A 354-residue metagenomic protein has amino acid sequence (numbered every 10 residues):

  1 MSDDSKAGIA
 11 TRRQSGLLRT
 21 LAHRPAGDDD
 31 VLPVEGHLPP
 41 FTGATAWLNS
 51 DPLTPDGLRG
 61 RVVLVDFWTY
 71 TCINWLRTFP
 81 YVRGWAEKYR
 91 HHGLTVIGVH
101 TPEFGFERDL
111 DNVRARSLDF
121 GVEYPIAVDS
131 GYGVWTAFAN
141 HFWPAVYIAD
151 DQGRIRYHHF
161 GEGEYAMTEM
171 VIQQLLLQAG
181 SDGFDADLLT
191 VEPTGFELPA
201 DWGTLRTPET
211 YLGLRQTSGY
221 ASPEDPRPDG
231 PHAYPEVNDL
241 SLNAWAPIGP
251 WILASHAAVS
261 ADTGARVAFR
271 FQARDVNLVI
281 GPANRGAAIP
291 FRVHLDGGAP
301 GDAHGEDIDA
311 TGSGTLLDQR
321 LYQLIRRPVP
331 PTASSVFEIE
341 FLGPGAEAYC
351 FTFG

Functional and structural regions predicted by a protein language model:
M1-L58, A166-G354: Non-globular targeting/processing and membrane-anchoring segments
P40, T95, E123-P125: Conserved beta-strand segments of alpha/beta enzyme cores
P52-L76, V82, T95-I97: Short active-site neighborhood of thiol/selenol oxidoreductases, capturing the structured segment around
R59-R61, H91, V122: Active-site acidic short loop of glycosyltransferases
Y70, V99-P102, Y157: The substrate-binding groove and active-site-proximal loops of carbohydrate-active enzymes, especially glycoside
L76-D119, V128-W135, I289-F291: Structural microenvironment flanking redox-active thiols in thiol-disulfide oxidoreductases
E87-H91, L118, R154, Q173-S181: Sec-exported extracytoplasmic/periplasmic mature domains
L118-E123, V128-Q173, I325-V329: Thiol/disulfide oxidoreductase modules built on the thioredoxin-like
